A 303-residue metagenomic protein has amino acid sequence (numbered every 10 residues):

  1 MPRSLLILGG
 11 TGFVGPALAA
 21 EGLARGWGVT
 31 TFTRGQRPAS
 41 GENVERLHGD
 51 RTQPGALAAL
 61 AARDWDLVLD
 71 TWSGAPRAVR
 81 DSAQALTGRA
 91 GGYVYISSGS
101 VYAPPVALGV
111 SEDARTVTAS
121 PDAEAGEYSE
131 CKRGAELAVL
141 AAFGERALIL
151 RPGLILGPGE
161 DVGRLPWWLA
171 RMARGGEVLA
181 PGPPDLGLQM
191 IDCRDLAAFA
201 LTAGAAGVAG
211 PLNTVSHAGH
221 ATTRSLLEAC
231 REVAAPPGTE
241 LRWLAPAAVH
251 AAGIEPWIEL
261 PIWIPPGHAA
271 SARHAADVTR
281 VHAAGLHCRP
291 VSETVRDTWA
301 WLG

Functional and structural regions predicted by a protein language model:
S4-R25: N-terminal Rossmann NAD(P)H-binding glycine-rich loop of SDR-like oxidoreductase domains
V14, L196, A200, T214 (+3 more regions): Non-catalytic, hydrophobic alpha-helical segments
N43-P54, W72-G74: Rossmann-fold cofactor-recognition segment
R63-A119, A123, R133-A138: NAD(P)-cofactor binding segment of oxidoreductase domains
A135-G159: Conserved beta-loop-beta element that borders a ligand/cofactor-binding pocket
V162-W168, P181-A206, G210-N213, E293: Substrate-positioning beta->alpha
T202-A269, D277, D297-W299: Mid/C-terminal beta-alpha module of Rossmann-like enzyme folds, strongest in SDR-family dehydrogenases/epimerases
R289-G303: Amphipathic terminal alpha-helices
